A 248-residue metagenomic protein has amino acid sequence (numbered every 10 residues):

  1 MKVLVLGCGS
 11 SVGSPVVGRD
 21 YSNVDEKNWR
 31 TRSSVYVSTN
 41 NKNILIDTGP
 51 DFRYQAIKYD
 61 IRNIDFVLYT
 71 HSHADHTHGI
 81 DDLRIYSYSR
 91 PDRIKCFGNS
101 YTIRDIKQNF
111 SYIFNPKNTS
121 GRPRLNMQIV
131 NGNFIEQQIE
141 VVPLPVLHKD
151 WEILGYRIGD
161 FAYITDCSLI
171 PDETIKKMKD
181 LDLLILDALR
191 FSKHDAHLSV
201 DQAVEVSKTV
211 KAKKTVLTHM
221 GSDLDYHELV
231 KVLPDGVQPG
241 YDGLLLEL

Functional and structural regions predicted by a protein language model:
M1-K58, I153-T165, L183: Conserved beta-strand hairpin/beta-sheet module of binuclear metal-dependent hydrolase folds, prominently
V3, D47, A56, H71 (+6 more regions): Divalent metal-coordination and catalytic microenvironments
C8-G9, T48-P50, S72, V146-K149 (+4 more regions): Active-site metal-binding loops of divalent metal-dependent hydrolases
E26-W29, D47-G49, R124-Q128, L144-V146 (+2 more regions): Short gly/ser/thr-rich secondary-structure transition/capping motifs
N41-G98, L181-D182: Active-site metal-binding motif and surrounding structural segment of the metallo-beta-lactamase
I94-Y101, K214-L217: Short internal beta-strands
G98-E152, G240: Metallo-beta-lactamase
L169-L248: Cap/insert and terminal regions of metallo-dependent hydrolase folds
